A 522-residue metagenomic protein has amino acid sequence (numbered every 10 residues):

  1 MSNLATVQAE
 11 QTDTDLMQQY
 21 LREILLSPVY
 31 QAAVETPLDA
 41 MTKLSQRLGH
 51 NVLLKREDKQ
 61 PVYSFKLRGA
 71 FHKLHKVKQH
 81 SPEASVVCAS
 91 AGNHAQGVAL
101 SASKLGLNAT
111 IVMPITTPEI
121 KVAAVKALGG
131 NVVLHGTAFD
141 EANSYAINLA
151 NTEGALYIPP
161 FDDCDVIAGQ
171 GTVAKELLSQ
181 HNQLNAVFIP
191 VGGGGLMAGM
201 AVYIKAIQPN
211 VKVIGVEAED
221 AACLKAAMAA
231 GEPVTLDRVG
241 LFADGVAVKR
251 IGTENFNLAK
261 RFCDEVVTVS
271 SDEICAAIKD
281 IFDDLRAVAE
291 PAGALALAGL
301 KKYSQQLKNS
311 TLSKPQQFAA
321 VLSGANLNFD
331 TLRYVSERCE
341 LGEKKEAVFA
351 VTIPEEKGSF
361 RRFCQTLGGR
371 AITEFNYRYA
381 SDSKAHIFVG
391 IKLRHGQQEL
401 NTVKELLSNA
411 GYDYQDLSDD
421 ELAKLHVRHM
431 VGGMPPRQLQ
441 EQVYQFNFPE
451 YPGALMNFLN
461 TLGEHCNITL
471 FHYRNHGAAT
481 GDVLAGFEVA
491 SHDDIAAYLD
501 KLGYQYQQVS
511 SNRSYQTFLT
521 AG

Functional and structural regions predicted by a protein language model:
M1-G522: PLP-dependent amino-acid enzyme catalytic core
